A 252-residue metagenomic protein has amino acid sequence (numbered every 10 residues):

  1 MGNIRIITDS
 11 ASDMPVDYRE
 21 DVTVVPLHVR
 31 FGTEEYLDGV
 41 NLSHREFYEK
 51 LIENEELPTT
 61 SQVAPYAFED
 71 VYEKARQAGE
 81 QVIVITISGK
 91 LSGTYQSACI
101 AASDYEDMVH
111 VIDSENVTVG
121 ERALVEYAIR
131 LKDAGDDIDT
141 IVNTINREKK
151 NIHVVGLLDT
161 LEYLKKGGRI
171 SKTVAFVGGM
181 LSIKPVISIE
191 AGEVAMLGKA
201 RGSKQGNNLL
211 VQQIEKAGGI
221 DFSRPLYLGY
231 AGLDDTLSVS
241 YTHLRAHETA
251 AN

Functional and structural regions predicted by a protein language model:
R5-Q62: N-terminal glycine-rich anion-binding loop in soluble enzyme alpha/beta folds
I7-T8, P26, T86-S88, I112-D113: Short beta-strand segments
S61-D70: Glycine-rich, highly charged phosphate/nucleotide-binding loops
Y72-R76, I214-D221: Phosphate/pyrophosphate-binding loops at sites that engage ATP/ADP/AMP, CoA/4′-phosphopantetheine, polyphosphate
I83, T94-V154: Active-site histidine-anchored catalytic micro-motif
G89-S92, P225-S240: Glycine-rich phosphate-binding loops at beta-strand->alpha-helix junctions
K132-M196: Internal, active-site/partner-interface "lid" segment
T242-T249: Conserved small/polar residues in nucleotide/adenosyl-binding loops
